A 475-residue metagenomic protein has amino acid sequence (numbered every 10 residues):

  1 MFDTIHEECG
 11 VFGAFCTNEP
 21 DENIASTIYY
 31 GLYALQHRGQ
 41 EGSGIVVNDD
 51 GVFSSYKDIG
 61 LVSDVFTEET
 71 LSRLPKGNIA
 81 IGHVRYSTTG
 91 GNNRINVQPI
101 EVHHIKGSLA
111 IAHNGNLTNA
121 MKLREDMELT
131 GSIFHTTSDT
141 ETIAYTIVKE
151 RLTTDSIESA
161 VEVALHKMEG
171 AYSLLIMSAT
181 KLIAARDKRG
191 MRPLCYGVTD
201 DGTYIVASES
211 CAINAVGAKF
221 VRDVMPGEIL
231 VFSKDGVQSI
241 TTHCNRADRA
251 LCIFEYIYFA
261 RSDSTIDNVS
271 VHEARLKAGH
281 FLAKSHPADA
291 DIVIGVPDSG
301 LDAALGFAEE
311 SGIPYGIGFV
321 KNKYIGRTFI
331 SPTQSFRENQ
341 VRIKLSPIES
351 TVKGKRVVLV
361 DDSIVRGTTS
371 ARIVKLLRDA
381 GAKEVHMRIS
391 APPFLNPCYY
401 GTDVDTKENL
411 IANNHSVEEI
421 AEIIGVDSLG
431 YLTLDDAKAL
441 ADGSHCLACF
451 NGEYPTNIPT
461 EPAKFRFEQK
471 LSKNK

Functional and structural regions predicted by a protein language model:
M1-P226, V231-A290, V296, E384: Conserved short alpha-helical segments that host acidic/polar catalytic motifs at enzyme active sites
D21, T88-T89, N119, I183 (+8 more regions): Flexible loop/turn segments at secondary-structure boundaries
S43, I317-N322, V385-A391: A generic structural motif
E125, K149, K284, L305 (+3 more regions): Short, well-ordered alpha-helices that flank and scaffold nucleotide-derived cofactor binding pockets
T136, E141-Y145, Y315-G326, I423-A441: A conserved beta-strand->alpha-helix junction
L165, T180, G217-D223, K375-K475: PRPP-dependent phosphoribosyltransferase catalytic core
V293, G300-F307, S311, Y315 (+1 more regions): Extended, hydrophobic alpha-helical segments in both membrane/secreted and soluble proteins
G312-V357, T368, L395-G401, D405: Short, glycine/charge-rich flexible loops or terminal/linker lids adjacent to PRPP-binding catalytic cores
